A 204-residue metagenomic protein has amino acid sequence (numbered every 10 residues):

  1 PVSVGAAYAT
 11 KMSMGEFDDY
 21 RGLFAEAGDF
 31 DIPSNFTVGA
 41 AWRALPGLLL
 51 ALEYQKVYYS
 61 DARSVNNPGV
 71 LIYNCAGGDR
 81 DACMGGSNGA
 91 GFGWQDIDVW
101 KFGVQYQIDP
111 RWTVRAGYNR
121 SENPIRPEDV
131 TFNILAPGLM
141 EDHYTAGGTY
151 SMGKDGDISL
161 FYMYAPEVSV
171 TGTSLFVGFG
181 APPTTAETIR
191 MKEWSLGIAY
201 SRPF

Functional and structural regions predicted by a protein language model:
P1-F204: Outer-membrane beta-barrel porins/channels
